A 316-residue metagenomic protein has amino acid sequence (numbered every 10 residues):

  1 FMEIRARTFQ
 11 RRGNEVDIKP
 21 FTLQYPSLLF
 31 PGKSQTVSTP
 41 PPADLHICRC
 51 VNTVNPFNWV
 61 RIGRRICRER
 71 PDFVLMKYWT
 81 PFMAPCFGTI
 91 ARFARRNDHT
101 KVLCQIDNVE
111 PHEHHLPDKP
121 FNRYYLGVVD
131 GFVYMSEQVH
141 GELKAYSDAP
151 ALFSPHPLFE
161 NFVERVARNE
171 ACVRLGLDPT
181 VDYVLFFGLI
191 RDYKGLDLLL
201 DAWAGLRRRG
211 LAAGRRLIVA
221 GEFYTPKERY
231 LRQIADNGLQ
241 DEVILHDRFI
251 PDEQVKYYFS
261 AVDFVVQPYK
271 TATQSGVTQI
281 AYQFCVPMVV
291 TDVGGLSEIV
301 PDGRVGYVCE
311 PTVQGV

Functional and structural regions predicted by a protein language model:
E3-R68, V139, K144, F223-P226: N-terminal strand-loop element at the rim of the active site of nucleotide-sugar-dependent glycosyltransferases
G127-V166: Donor nucleotide-sugar binding/catalytic pocket of nucleotide-sugar-dependent glycosyltransferases
V163-L177: A short helix/loop element that forms part of the nucleotide-sugar donor recognition site in Leloir-type
D178-K194, L200-W203, L217-I218: Conserved donor-binding/catalytic core segment of Leloir-type glycosyltransferases
E228-F249, E253-K256: Nucleotide-activated donor-binding/catalytic signature segment of Leloir-type glycosyltransferases, i.e., the conserved
Y257-S275, Q283-V286: Acidic donor-binding loop of glycosyltransferase active sites
K270-T271, V277, V286, V290-S297 (+1 more regions): Short glycine-rich donor-binding/catalytic loop of glycosyltransferases that coordinates the nucleotide-sugar
D302-Q314: Conserved acidic donor-binding segment of nucleotide-sugar-dependent glycosyltransferases
